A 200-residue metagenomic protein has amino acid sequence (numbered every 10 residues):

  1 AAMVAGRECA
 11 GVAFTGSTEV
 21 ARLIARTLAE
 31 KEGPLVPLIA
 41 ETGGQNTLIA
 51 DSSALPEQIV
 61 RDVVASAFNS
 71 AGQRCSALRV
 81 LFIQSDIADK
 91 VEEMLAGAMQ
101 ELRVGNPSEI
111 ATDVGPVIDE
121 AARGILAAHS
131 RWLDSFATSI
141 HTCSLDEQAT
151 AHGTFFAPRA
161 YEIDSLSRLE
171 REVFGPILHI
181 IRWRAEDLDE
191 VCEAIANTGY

Functional and structural regions predicted by a protein language model:
R7, G11, T18-L166, W183-N197: ALDH superfamily catalytic-core signature
L169-R171: Cytochrome P450 core scaffold surrounding the K-helix E-X-X-R motif and the conserved "meander" helix-loop region
P176: Glycine-rich nucleotide-phosphate-binding loops and adjacent flexible coil segments
I180: Phosphoinositide-dependent membrane-docking surfaces
